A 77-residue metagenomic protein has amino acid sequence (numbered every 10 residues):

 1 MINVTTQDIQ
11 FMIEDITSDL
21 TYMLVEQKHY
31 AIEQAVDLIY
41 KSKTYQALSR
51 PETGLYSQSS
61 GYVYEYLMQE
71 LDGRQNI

Functional and structural regions predicted by a protein language model:
M1-I77: C-terminal alpha-helical interaction appendages
